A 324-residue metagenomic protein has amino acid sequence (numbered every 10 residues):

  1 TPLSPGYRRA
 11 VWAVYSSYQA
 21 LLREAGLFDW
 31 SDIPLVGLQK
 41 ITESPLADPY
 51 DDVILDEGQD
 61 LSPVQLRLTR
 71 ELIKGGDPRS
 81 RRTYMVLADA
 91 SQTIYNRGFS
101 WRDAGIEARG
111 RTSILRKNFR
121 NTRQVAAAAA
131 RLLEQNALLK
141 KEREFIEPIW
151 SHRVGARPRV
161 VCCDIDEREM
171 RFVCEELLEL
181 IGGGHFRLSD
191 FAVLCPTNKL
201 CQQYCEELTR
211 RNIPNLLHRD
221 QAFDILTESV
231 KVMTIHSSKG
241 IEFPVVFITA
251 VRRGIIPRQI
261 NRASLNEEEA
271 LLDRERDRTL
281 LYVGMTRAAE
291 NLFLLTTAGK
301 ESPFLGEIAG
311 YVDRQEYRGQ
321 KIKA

Functional and structural regions predicted by a protein language model:
S4-Y7, A13-L27, Q39, E43-D48 (+8 more regions): Conserved helicase motor core of SF1/SF2 NTP-dependent helicases
I33: N-terminal pre-P-loop "Q-motif" helix
H185, N291-L292: Catalytic/regulatory signature loops of cyclic-dinucleotide turnover enzymes and related class III nucleotidyl cyclases
R262-L265, A270-A289: Conserved SF2 helicase motif VI
